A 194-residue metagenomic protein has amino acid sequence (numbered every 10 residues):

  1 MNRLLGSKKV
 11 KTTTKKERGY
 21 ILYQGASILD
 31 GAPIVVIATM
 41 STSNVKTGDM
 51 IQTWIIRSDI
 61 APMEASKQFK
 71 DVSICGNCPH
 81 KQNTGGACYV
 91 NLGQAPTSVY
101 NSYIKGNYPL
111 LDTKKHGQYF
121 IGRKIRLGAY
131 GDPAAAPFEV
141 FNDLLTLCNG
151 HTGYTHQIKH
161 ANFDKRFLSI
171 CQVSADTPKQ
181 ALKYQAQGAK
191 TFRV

Functional and structural regions predicted by a protein language model:
M1-V194: Class I S-adenosyl-L-methionine
